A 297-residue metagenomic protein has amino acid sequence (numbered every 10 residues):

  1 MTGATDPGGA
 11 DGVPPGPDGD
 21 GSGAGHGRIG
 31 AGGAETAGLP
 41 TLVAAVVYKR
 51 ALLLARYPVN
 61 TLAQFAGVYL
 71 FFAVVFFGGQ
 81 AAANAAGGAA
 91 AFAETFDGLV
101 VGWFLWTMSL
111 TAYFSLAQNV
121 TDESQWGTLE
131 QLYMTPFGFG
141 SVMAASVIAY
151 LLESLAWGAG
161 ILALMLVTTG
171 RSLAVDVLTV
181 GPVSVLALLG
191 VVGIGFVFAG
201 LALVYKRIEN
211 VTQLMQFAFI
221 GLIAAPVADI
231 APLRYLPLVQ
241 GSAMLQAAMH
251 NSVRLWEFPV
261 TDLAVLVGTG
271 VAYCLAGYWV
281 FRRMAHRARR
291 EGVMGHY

Functional and structural regions predicted by a protein language model:
T2-V13, D18-Y297: Hydrophobic transmembrane alpha-helices and immediately adjacent juxtamembrane helices of multi-pass inner-membrane
